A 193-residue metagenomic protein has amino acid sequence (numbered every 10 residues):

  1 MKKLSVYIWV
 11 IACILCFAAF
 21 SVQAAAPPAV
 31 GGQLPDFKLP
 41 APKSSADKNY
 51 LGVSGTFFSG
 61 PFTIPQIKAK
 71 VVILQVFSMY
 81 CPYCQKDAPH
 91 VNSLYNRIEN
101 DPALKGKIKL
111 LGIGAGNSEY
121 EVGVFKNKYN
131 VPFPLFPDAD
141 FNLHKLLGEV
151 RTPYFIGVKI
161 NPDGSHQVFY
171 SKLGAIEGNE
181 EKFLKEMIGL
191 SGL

Functional and structural regions predicted by a protein language model:
M1-I11: Bacterial N-terminal signal peptides that target proteins for export
W9-A19: Bacterial N-terminal signal peptides
S21-A26, G31: Boundary at the C-terminal end of the N-terminal hydrophobic targeting segment
L39-V72: A short beta-strand-turn-helix
K68, V76-S93: Conserved redox-active cysteine motifs that mediate thiol-disulfide chemistry, especially di-cysteine Cys-X(1-2)-Cys
I73-L74, L110, F155: Hydrophobic beta-strand anchors of alpha/beta hydrolase catalytic cores
Q85-K128, N142-H144: Structural microenvironment flanking redox-active thiols in thiol-disulfide oxidoreductases
N127-V131, A139-I188: Thiol/disulfide oxidoreductase modules built on the thioredoxin-like
